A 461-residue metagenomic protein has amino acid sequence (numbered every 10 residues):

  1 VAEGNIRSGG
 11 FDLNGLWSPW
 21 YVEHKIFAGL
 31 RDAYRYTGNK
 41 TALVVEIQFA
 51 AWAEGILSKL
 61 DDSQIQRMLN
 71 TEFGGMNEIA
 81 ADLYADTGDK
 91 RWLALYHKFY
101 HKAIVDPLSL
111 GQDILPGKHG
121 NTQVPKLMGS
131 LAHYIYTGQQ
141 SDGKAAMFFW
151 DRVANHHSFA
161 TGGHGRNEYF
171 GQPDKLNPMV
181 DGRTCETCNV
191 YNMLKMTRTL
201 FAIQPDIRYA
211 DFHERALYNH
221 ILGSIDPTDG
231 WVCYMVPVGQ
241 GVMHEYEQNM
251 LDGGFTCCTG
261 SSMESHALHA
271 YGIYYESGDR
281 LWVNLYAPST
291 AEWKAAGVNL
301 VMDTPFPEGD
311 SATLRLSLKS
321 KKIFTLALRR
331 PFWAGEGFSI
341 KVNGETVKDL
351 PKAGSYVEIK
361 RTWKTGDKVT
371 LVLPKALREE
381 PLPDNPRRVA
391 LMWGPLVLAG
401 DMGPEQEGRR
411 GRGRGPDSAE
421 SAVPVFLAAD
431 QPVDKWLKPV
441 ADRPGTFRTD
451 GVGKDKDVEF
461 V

Functional and structural regions predicted by a protein language model:
V1-K98: Extended ligand-binding groove/face enriched in aromatic
V1-N5, V44-D61, R91-G111, A146-G162 (+1 more regions): Long, well-ordered core segments of solenoidal/helical folds
V1-S18, R67-L83, L110-A132, G163-E186 (+1 more regions): Carbohydrate-binding/catalytic loop surfaces
S18-Y34, L69-Y84, K118-I135, C185-F201 (+1 more regions): Well-ordered alpha-helical segments within folded domains of soluble proteins
A33-I47, L83-H97, Y134-M147, A154 (+2 more regions): Structural helix-adjacent loops and short alpha-helical linkers that scaffold large soluble proteins
I135-H156, P178-D229: Catalytic-core region of carbohydrate-active enzymes that cleave or remodel glycosidic bonds
A146, D211-N219, S224-S317, V342 (+3 more regions): C-terminal beta-rich recognition modules with glycine/proline-rich loops and embedded aromatic residues
K321-V342: Beta-strand-rich binding/interaction modules
